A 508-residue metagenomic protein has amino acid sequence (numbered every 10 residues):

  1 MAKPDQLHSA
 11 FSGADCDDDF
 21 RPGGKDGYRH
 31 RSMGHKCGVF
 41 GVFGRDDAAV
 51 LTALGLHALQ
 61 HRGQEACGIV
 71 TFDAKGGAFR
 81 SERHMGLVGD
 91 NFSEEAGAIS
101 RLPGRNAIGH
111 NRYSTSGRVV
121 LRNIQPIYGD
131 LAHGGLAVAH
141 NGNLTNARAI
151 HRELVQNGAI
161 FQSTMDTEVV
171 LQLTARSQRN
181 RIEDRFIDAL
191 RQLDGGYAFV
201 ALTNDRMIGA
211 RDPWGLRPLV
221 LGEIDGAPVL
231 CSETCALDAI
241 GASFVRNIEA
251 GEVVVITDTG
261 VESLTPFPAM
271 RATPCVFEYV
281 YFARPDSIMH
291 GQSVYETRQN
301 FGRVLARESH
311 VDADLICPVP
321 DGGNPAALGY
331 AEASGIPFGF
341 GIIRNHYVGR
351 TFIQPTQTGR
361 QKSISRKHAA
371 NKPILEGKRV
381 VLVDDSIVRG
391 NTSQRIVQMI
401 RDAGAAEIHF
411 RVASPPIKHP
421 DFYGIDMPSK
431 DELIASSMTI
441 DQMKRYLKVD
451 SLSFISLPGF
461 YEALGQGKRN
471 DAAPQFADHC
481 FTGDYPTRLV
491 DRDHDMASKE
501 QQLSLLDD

Functional and structural regions predicted by a protein language model:
A2-A250, V255-A313, V319, E407: Conserved short alpha-helical segments that host acidic/polar catalytic motifs at enzyme active sites
A139, L202, A210-R211, G222 (+12 more regions): Generic beta-strand/beta-sheet core signal
A159, R179-N180, H310-D314, E332-G339 (+2 more regions): Secondary-structure transition/capping motifs at alpha-helix termini and the adjoining loop/turn into the next element
S163, E168, F338-G349, Y446-L464: A conserved beta-strand->alpha-helix junction
V169-N180, P320, E332-R350: Amphipathic alpha-helical
D188, A236, S243-F244, I248-E252 (+4 more regions): Phosphate/diphosphate-binding loops
L190, D205-R206, E223, G241-N247 (+2 more regions): PRPP-dependent phosphoribosyltransferase catalytic core
G335-V380, N391, K418-P428: Short, glycine/charge-rich flexible loops or terminal/linker lids adjacent to PRPP-binding catalytic cores
